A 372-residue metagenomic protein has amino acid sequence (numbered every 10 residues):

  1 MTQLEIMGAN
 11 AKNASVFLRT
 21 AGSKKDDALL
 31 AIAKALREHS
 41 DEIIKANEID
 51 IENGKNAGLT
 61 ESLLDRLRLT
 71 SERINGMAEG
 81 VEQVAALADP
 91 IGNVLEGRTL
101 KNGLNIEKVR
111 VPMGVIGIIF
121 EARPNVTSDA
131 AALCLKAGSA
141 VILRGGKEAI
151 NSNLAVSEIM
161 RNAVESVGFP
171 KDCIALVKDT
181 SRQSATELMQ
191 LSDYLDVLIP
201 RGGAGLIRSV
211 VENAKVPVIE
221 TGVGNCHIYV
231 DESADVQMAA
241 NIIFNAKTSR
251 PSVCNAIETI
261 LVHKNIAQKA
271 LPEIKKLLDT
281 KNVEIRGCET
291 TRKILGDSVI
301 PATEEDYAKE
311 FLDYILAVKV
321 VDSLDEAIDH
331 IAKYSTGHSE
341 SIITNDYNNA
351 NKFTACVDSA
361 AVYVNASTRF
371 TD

Functional and structural regions predicted by a protein language model:
M1-I106, L133: N-terminal Rossmann-like NAD(P)+-binding subdomain of aldehyde/semialdehyde dehydrogenases
R66, T70, K101, N105-K108 (+1 more regions): A structured beta-alpha segment of the ubiquitous adenosine-cofactor-binding alpha/beta core
G97-R98, I106-P112, L135, S166-P170 (+9 more regions): Solvent-exposed alpha-helices and their adjacent loops that cap or buttress functional pockets in soluble metabolic
G97-S139, G146-V156: Substrate-binding/gating loop at the entrance of the active-site cleft, primarily in PLP-dependent aminotransferase-like
A122-A140, A155, I159, A163-S166 (+1 more regions): ALDH superfamily catalytic-core signature
N162-L176: A glycine-rich helix N-cap at a beta->alpha junction
T303-D372: Conserved C-terminal structural/oligomerization subdomain of aldehyde/semialdehyde dehydrogenase
